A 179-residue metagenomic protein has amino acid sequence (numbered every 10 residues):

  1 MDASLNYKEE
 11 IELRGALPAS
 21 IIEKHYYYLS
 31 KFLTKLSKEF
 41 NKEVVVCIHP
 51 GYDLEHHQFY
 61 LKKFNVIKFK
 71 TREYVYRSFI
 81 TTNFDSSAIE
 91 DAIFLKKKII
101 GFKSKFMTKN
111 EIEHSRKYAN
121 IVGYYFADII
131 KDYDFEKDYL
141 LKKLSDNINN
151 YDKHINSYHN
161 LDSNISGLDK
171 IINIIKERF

Functional and structural regions predicted by a protein language model:
M1-H56: Conserved catalytic-core segment of nucleotide-activated headgroup transferases in glycan assembly
L17, H57-K63, S87-S163: Catalytic binding pocket for nucleotide-activated donors in carbohydrate/polymer assembly enzymes
I21-L29, D132, S163-G167: Soluble or luminal CAZymes and related metallo-dependent hydrolases
F32-K35, Y74, Y139, K143 (+3 more regions): Charge-rich, solvent-exposed alpha-helical interaction surfaces
F40-E43, N147, R178-F179: Short, flexible helical or helix-coil boundary motifs
V45-L95, I99-I100: Donor nucleotide-activated moiety binding/catalytic core segment of transferases that use nucleotide-activated donors
N160-F179: C-terminal alpha-helical cap of glycosyltransferases
